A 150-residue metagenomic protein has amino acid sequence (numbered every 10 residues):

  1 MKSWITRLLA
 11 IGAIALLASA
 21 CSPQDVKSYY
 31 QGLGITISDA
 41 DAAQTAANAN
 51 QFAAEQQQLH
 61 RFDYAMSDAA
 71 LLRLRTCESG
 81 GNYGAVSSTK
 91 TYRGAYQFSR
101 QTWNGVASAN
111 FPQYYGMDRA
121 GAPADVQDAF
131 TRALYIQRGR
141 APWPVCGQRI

Functional and structural regions predicted by a protein language model:
K2-T76, Q148-I150: Intrinsically disordered, low-complexity, Pro/Ser/Thr/Asn/Gly/Ala-rich spacer/linker segments adjacent to signal
P23, G81, G105: Active-site micro-motifs of SAM-dependent methyltransferase domains
A46, R61-A69, R93, Q97 (+1 more regions): Soluble non-cytosolic domains of exported or imported proteins
Q57-R61, Y83-R93, Y114-A122: Second-shell loop/turn segments in exported
A65-Y83, V126-Y135: Short, functionally critical alpha-helical segments immediately adjacent to catalytic or ligand/cofactor-binding
L71-T102: Short N-proximal segments of mature Sec-exported proteins
T91, Q101-I150: Catalytic and binding regions of secreted/periplasmic enzymes and modules that target cell-wall glycans
